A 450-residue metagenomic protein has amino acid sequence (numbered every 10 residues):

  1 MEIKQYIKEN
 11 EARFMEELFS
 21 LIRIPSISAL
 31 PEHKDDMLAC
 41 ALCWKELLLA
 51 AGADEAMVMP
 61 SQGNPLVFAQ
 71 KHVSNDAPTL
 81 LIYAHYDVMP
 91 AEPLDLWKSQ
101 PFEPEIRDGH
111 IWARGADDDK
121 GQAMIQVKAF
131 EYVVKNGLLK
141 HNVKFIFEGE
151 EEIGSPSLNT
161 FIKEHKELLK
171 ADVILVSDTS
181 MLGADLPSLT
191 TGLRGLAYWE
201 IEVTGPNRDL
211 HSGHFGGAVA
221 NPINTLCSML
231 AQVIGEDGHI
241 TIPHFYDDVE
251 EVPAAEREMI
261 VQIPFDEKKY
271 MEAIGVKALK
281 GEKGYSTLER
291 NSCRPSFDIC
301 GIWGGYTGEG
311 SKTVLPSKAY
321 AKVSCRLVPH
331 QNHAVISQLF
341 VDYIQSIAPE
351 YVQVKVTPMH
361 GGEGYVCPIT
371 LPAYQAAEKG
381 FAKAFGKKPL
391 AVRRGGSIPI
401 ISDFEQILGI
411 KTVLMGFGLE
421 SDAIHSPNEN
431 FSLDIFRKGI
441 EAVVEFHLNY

Functional and structural regions predicted by a protein language model:
M1-L94, K318, V335: N-terminal helical capping/dimerization or prosegment-like subdomains of hydrolases acting on amide or phosphate bonds
A50, G183-A184, T241-K318, P329-D342 (+2 more regions): An extended, acidic, His-containing surface patch that forms the Zn2+-binding/catalytic region of metallohydrolases
Q62, Y86-V88, H110, I146-S155 (+4 more regions): Acidic, glycine-rich active-site loops and adjacent beta-strand->loop/helix elements that engage anionic groups
K71, V203, C325-L327, F404: Hydrophobic beta-strand positions in extracellular immunoglobulin-like domains
A77-K144, K438: Active-site metal-coordination/substrate-binding segment of hydrolases, especially metallo-dependent peptidases
D117-G192: Acidic/histidine-rich catalytic neighborhood of metal-dependent amide-processing enzymes
T160, G216-D237: A short core secondary-structure module
S188-T204, V413: Flexible glycine/proline-rich, aromatic-decorated loop/lid segments
